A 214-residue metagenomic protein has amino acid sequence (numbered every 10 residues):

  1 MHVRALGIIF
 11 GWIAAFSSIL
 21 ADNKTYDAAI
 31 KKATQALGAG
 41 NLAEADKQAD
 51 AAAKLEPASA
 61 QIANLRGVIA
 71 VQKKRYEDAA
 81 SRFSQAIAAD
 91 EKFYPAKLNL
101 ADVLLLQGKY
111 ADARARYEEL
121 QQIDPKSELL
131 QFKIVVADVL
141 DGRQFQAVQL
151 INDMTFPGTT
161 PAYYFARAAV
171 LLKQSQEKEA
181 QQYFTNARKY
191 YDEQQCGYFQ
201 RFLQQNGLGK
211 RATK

Functional and structural regions predicted by a protein language model:
N23, V170-K214: Terminal, low-structured helical/coil segments at or just beyond the last alpha-helical repeat
G38-A39, Q72-K73, L106-Q107, L140 (+1 more regions): Register position in tetratricopeptide repeats
L55, A89-D90, L120-I123, M154-P157 (+1 more regions): Structural marker of alpha-solenoid helical repeat scaffolds
S59, F93, S127, T160-P161 (+1 more regions): Residue-level recognition of tetratricopeptide repeat
I62, A96, L130, Y163-Y164 (+1 more regions): TPR alpha-solenoid repeat register
N64-L65, N99, K133-I134, A166: Canonical tetratricopeptide repeat
